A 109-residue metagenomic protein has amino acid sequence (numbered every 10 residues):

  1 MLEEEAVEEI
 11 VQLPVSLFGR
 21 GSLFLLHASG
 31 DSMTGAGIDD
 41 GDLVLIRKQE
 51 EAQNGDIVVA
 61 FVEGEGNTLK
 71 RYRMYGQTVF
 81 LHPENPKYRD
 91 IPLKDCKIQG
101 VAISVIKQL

Functional and structural regions predicted by a protein language model:
M1-G35, E65-N67, M74-T78, R89-I91 (+1 more regions): Short, positionally conserved secondary-structure boundary motifs
I38-D39, A52: Short, well-ordered loop/turn sites that connect or cap secondary structure elements
G41-D42, D56: Structural motif
A52-V59, N67-K70: Short, Lys/Arg- and Gly-enriched loop/turn segments at beta-strand edges
V79-E84: Short, solvent-exposed secondary-structure boundary/capping segments
C96-I103: Structured surface patches comprising rigid loops and adjacent beta-strands/short helices at the edges of well-ordered
